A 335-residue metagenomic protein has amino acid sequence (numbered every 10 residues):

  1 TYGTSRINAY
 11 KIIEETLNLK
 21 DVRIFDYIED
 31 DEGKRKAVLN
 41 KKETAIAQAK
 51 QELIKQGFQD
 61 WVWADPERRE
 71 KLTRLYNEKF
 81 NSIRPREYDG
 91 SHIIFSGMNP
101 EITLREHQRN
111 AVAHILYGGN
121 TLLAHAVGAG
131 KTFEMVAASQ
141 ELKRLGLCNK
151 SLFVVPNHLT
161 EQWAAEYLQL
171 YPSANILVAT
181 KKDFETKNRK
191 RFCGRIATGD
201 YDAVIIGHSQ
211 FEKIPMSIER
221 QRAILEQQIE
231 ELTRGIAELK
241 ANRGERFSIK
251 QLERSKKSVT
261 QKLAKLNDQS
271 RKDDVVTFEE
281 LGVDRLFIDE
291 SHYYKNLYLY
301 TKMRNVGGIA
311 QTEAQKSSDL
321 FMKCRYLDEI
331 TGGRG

Functional and structural regions predicted by a protein language model:
T1-S82, P172, I196, D200 (+2 more regions): Charged, low-complexity intrinsically disordered regions
R74, K79-A124, Y294, M303 (+1 more regions): Conserved pre-motif I regulatory segment
I83, G118, L122, N149 (+2 more regions): Secondary-structure boundary/capping positions in well-ordered alpha/beta enzyme cores
H92-T103, K131-T132, K143-D328: SF2 helicase/translocase NTPase motor core, specifically the RecA-like lobe 1 inter-motif segment between Walker
H107-N110, A138, K150, K323: Short, hydrophobic/aromatic alpha-helical segments in well-folded domains
G118-Q140, N149-L152: Walker A/P-loop
V127-G128, E290-H292, G332-G335: Conserved helicase ATPase motor motifs in RecA-like P-loop NTPase domains
